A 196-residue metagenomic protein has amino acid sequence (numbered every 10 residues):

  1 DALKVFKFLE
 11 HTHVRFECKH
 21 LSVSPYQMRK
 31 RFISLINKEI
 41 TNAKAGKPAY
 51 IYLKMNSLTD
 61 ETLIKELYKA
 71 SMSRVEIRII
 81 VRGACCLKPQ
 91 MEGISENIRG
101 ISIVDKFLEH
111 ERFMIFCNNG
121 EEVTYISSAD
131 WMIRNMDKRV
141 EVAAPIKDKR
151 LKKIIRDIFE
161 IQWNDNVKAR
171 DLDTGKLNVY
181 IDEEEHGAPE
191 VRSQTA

Functional and structural regions predicted by a protein language model:
D1-T12: Mobile "lid/hinge" segments at catalytic clefts and subdomain interfaces of large enzymes
T12-E17, P25-A196: PLD/PLD-like phosphodiesterase catalytic module centered on the HKD motif
